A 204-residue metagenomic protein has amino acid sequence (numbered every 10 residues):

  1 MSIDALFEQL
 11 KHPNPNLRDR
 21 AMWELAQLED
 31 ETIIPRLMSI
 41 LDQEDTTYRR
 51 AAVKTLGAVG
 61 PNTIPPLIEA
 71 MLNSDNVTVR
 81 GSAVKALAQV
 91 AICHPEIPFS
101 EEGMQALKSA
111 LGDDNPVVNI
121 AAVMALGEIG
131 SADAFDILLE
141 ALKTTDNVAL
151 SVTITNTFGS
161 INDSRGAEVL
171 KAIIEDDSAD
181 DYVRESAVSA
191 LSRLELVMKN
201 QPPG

Functional and structural regions predicted by a protein language model:
M1-Q9, D30-D42, P61-N73, C93-G112 (+3 more regions): Amphipathic alpha-helical scaffolding segments comprising HEAT/armadillo-like alpha-solenoid repeats
D4, D19-W23, P35, R49-V53 (+7 more regions): Alpha-solenoid HEAT/ARM repeat scaffold
A5-L28: Alpha-helical segment of the N-proximal tetratricopeptide repeat
P15-N16, E31, T46-T47, P61 (+5 more regions): Alpha-helix N-cap/helix-start positions at coil->helix boundaries
I120, M124-G159, R165-E168, S178 (+1 more regions): Solenoidal tandem-repeat scaffolds enriched in leucines and small polar residues
A179-G204: Eukaryotic acidic, Ser/Thr-rich intrinsically disordered low-complexity regions
